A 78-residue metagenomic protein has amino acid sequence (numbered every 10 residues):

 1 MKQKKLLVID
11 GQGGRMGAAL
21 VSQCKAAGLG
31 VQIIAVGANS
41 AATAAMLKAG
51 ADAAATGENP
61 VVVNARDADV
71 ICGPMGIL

Functional and structural regions predicted by a protein language model:
M1-Q3, G30: A general structural motif
Q3, L7-G11: Metallocofactor- and cofactor-centric catalytic cores in central/energy metabolism, strongly enriched
K4, L47-G50, R66-A68: Tubulin/FtsZ superfamily GTPase core signature
G11, A38-S40, N59, G76-I77: Short, ordered loop/turn segments at secondary-structure junctions
Q12-L20, T43: Short glycine/serine/threonine-rich phosphate/pyrophosphate-binding segments that cradle anionic phosphate groups
Q23-G30: A short, Lys/Arg-enriched amphipathic alpha-helix followed by its capping loop at the start of a domain
V31-T56: N-terminal beta-loop-helix "entrance" segment that forms/cooperates in small-molecule cofactor or anionic ligand
A55-L78: Glycine-rich phosphate-binding loop
